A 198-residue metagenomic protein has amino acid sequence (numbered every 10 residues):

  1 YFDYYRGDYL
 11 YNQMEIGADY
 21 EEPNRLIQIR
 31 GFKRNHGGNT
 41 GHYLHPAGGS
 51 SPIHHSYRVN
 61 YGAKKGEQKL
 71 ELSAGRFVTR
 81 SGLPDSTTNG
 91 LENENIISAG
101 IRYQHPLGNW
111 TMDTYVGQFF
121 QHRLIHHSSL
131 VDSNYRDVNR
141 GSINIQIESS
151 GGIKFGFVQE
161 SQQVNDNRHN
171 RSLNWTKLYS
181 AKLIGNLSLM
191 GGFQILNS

Functional and structural regions predicted by a protein language model:
Y1-Y57, E67: Outer-membrane beta-barrel translocator/receptor signature
Y4-D8, E22, K33-G37, K65 (+6 more regions): Transmembrane beta-strands of outer-membrane beta-barrel pores
N12-I27, I53-K65, I97-P106, N139-G151 (+1 more regions): Feature captures outer-membrane beta-barrel proteins of Gram-negative bacteria and organelles
I27-Y43, R80-T87, L124-S128, F157-S161 (+1 more regions): Flexible, solvent-exposed coil segments and beta strand-coil junctions, predominantly the extracellular/periplasmic
G48-S50, H54-R58, E67-S142, S172-N174: Flexible loop and strand-edge segments within Gram-negative outer membrane beta-barrel domains
G108-Q121, V131-S198: Exposed, low-structure sequence patches enriched in small/polar residues
